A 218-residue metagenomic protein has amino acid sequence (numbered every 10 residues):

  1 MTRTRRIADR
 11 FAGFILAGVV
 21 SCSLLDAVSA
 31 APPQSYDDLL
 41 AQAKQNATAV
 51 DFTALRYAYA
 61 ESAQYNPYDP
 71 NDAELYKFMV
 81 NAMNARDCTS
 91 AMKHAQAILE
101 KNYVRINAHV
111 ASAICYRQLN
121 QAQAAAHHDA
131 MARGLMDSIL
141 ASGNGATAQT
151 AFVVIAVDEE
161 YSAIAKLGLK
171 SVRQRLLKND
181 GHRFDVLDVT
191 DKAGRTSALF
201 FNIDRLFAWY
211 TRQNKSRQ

Functional and structural regions predicted by a protein language model:
T2-I15: Bacterial N-terminal signal peptides that target proteins for export
A12-D26: Bacterial N-terminal signal peptides
A30-D87, L135, I139, A148-Q218: N-terminal alpha-helical interaction modules that lie
Q96-E100, G134: Conserved structural position within tetratricopeptide repeats
N102-Y103, D137: Short coil turns that delineate tetratricopeptide repeat
I106-A111, H127, G143-G145: Alpha-solenoid helical repeat scaffolds
R117-S138: TPR/TPR-like (Sel1-like) alpha-helical repeat modules
